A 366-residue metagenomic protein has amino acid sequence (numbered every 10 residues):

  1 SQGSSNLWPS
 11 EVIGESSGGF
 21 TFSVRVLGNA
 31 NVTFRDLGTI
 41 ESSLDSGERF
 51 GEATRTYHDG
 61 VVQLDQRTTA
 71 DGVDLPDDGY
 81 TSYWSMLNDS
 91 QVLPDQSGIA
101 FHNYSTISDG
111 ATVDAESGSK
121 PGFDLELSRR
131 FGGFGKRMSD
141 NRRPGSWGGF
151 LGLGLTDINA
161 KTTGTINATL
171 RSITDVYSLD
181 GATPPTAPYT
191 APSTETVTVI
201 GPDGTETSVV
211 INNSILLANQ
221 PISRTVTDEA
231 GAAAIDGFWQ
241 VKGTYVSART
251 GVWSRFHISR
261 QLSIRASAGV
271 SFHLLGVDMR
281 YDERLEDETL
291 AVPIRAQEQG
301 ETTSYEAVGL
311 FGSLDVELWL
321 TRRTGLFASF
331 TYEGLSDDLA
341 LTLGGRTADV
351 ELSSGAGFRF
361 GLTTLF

Functional and structural regions predicted by a protein language model:
S1-T39, D95-I166, A230-S263, S267-G269 (+5 more regions): Outer-membrane beta-barrel transmembrane strands
S1-Y83: N-terminal, post-signal peptide beta-strand-biased segments of exported outer-membrane/organellar beta-barrel and other
R35-I40, S85-G118, I158-Y245, L274-A307 (+2 more regions): Extracellular/periplasm-exposed beta-strand and loop segments of Gram-negative cell-envelope proteins, dominated by
L44-G51, T56-G60, G122, L179-G181 (+3 more regions): Glycine-centered flexibility motif
R55, D78-S82, H102, A187 (+1 more regions): Intrinsically disordered, low-complexity segments enriched in small/polar residues
R67, R224, T363-L365: Surface-exposed charge patches in extracellular/virion surface proteins
T69, G201, T321: Acidic surface patches and DE-rich sequence motifs
L318-F327, D337-A340: Substrate-binding/catalytic groove segments of enzymes that remodel or degrade extracellular structural polymers
